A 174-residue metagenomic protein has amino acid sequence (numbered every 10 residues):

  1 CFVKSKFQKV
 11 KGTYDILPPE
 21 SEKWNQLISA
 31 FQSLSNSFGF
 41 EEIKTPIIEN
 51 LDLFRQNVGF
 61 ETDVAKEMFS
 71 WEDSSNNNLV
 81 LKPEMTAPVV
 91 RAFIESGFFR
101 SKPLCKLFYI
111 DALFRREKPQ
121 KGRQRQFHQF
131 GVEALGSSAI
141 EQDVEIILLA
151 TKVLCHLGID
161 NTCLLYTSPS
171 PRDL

Functional and structural regions predicted by a protein language model:
C1-F2, S170: N-terminal amphipathic/basic-hydrophobic helices that include classical n-h-c signal peptides and signal-anchor
F2-T151, N161: Class II aminoacyl-tRNA synthetase-like tRNA-binding/catalytic domains
L154-C155: A common structural junction motif
Y166-L174: Single conserved hydrophobic/aromatic residue that forms the stacking wall/gate of nucleotide- or nucleobase-binding
